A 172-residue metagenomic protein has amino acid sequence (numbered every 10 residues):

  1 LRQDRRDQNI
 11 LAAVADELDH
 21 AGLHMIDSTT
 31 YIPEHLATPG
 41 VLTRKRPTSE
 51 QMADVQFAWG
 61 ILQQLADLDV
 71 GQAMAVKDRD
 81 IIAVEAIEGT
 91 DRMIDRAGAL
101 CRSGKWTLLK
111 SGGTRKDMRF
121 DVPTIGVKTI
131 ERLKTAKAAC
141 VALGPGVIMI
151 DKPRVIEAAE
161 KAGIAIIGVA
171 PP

Functional and structural regions predicted by a protein language model:
L1, G113-K116, A139-A142: A short, structure-level motif marking secondary-structure boundaries and short turns
L1, R44-M52, E157-G168: Short, structured secondary-structure boundary patches
L1-D4, P172: Catalytic-core regions of core metabolic enzymes, especially those transforming organic acids/acyl-group intermediates
D4-Q8, A21-I130: Conserved mixed alpha/beta catalytic, RNA-binding, or beta-rich assembly cores of soluble enzyme, regulatory
V14-G22, L62-A66, C101, K137 (+1 more regions): Structural signal for hydrophobic packing residues in well-ordered secondary-structure cores of soluble enzyme domains
E131-P172: C-terminal binding/interaction regions
